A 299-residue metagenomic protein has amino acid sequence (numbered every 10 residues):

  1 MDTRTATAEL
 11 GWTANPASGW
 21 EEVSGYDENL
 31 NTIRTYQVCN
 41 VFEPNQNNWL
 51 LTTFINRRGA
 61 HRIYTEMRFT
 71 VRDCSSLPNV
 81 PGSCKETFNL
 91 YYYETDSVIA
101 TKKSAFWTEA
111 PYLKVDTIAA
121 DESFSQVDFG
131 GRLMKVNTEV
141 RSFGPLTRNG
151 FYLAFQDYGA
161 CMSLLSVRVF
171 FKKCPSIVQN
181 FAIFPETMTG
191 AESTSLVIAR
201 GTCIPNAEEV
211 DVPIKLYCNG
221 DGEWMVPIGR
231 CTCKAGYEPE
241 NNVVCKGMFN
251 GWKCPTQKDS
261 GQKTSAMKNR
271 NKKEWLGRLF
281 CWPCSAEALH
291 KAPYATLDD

Functional and structural regions predicted by a protein language model:
M1-V23: Extracellular carbohydrate-recognition regions
T3-A6, G11, N89-T95, P213-G222 (+1 more regions): Short beta-strand segments and strand-loop junctions that repeat across beta-rich extracellular domains
A17-E28, R34-F42, W107-G150, Q156-K268 (+2 more regions): Conserved N-terminal submotifs of small, disulfide-stabilized extracellular modules
Y36-E66, T70-S75, V136-R141, M162-L164: Short beta-strands within extracellular/lumenal beta-sheet-rich domains
G59-H61, R72-L77, S97-A100, A160-S163 (+2 more regions): Eukaryotic short linear interaction motifs
Y64-T70, N89-Y91, Y152-Q156, R168: Residues within well-ordered beta-strands of beta-sheet-rich folds
P78-E94: Short coil-to-beta strand junction motifs in C2/discoidin
L90-D96, F170, N206: Predominantly extracellular/luminal cell-surface or secreted proteins
